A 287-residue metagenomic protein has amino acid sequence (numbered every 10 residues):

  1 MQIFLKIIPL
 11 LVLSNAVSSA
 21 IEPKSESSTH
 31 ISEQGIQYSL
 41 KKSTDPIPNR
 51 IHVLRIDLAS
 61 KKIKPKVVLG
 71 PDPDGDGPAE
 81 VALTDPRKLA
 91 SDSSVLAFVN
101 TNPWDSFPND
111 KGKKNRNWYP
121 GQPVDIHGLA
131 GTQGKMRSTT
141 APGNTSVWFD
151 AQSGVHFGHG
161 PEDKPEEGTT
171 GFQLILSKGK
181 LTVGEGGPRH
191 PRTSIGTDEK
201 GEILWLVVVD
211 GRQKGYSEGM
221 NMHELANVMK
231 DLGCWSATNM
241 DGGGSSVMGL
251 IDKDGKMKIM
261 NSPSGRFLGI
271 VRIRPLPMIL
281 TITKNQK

Functional and structural regions predicted by a protein language model:
M1-L10: Sec-dependent signal peptide recognition, specifically the positively charged N-region followed immediately by
P9-S18: Hydrophobic h-region of N-terminal signal peptides that target proteins for export in Gram-negative bacteria
V17-K287: Gly/Ser/Thr/Pro-rich low-complexity, intrinsically disordered segments
